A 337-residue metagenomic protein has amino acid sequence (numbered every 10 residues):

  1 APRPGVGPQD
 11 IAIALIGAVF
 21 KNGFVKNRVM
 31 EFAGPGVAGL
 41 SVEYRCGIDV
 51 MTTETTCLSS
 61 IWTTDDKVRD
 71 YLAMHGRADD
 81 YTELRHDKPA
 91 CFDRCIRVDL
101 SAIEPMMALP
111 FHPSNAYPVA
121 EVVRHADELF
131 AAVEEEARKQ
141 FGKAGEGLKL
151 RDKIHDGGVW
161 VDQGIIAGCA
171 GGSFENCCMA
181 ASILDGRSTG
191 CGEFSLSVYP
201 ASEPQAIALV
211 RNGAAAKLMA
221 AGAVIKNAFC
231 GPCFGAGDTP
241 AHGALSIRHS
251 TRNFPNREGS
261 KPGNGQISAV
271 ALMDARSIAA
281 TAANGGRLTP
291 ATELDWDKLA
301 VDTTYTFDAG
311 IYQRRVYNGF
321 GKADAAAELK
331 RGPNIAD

Functional and structural regions predicted by a protein language model:
A1-D337: Fe-S-dependent hydro-lyases/dehydratases of central metabolism
